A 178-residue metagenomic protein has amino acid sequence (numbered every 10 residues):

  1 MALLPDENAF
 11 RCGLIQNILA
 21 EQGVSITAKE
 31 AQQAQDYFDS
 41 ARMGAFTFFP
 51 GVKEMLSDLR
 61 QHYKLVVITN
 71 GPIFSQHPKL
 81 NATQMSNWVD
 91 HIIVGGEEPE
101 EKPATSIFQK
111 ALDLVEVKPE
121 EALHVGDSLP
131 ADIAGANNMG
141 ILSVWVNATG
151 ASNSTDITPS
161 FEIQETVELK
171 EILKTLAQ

Functional and structural regions predicted by a protein language model:
M1-Y37: A metal-dependent, Asp-based hydrolase signature
L3-E7, G44, P103, T158: Conserved acidic
N8, D39, I73-Q76: Short alpha-helical segments used as structural interaction elements across diverse proteins
I26-K29, K53, S57, K64-Q178: Asp-based, Mg2+/Mn2+-dependent phosphohydrolase catalytic module
F38-A45: Surface-exposed cleft-lining segments at the edges of enzyme active sites
